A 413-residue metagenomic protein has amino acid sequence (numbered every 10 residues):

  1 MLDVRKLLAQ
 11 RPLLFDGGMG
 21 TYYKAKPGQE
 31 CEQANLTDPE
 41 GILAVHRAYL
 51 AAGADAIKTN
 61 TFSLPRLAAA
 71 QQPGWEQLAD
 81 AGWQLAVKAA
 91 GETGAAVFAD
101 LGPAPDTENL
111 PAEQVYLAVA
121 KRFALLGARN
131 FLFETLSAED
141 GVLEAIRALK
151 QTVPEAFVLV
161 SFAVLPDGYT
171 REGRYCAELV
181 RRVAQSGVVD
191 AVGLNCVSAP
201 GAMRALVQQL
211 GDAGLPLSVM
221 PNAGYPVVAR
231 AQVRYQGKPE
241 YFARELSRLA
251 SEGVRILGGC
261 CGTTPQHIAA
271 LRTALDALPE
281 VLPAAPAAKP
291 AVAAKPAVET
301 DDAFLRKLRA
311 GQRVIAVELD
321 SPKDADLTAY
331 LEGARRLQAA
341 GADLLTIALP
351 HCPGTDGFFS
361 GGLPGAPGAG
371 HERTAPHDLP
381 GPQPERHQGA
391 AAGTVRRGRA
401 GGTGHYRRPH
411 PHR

Functional and structural regions predicted by a protein language model:
M1-R413: Domain-level signal for soluble alpha/beta catalytic cores
